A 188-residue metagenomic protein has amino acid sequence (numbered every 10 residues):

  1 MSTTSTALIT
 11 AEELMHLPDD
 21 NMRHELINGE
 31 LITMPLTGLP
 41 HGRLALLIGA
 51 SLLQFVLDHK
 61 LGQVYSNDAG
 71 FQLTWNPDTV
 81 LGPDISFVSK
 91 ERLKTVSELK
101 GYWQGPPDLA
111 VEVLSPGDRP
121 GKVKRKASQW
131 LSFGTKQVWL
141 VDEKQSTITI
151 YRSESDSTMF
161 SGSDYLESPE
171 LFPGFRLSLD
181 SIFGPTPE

Functional and structural regions predicted by a protein language model:
M1-E188: Gly/Pro/Ser/Thr-rich low-complexity, intrinsically disordered segments predominantly at protein N-termini
